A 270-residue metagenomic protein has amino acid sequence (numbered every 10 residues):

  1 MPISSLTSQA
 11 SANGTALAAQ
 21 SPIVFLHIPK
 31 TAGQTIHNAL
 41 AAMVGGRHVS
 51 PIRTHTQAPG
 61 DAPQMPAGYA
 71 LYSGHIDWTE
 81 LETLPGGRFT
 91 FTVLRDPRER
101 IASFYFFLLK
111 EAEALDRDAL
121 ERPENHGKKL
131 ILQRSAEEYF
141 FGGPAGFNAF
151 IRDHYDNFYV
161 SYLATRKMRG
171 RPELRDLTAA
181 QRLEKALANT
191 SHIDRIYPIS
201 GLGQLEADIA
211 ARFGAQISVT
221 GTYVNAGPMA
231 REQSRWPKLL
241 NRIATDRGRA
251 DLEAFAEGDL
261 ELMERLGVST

Functional and structural regions predicted by a protein language model:
M1-Y69, S73-H75, S103-F104, L109-A114 (+1 more regions): PAPS-dependent sulfotransferase catalytic core
A18, L26-P29, G33, T83 (+3 more regions): Aromatic-acidic/polar surface patches that form glycan- and anion
P29, R53-H55, H75-I76, L94 (+3 more regions): Residues at the C-termini of beta-strands that transition into short coil/loop
K30, Q34, R95, E99 (+4 more regions): A structural signal for well-ordered alpha-helical segments within the folded catalytic domains of diverse enzymes
P59, G74-T92, E99-T220: PAPS-dependent sulfotransferase catalytic domain
L71-W78, S218-S269: PAPS-dependent sulfotransferase catalytic core
